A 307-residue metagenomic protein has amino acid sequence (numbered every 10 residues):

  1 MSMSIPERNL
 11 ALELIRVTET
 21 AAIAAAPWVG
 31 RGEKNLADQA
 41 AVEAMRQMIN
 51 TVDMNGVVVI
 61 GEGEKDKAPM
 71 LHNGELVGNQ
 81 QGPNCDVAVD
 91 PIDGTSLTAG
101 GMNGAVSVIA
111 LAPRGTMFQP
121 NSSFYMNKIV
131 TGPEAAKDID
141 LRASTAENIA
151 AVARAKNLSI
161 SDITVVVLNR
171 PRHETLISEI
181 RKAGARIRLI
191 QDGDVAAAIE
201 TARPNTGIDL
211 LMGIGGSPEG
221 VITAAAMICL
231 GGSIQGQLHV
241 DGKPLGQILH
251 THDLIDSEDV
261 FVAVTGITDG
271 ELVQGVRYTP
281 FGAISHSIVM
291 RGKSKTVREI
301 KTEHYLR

Functional and structural regions predicted by a protein language model:
M1-A88, A150, R154, V195-A196 (+2 more regions): N-terminal subdomain of lithium-sensitive/metallo-dependent phosphomonoesterases centered on the IMPase/IPPase/PAP
R8-L12, G32, D93-S96, A135-K137 (+1 more regions): A short glycine/serine-rich beta->alpha loop
V17, A21, N103, P218-T223: Catalytic-loop motifs flanking and including active-site residues across diverse enzymes
V77-G78, S107-A110, G207-L211: Short basic, glycine-rich beta-strand/loop surfaces that mediate nucleic-acid
N79-Q81, M102, N205, I255: Conserved catalytic network of the ASCE P-loop NTPase/AAA+ motor domain
G82-D93, L97-M117: DPxDG-like acidic metal-binding loop motif
A112-V152: Glycine-rich phosphate-binding loop plus the immediately following alpha-helix
A143-R291, E299-K301: An extended, acidic
